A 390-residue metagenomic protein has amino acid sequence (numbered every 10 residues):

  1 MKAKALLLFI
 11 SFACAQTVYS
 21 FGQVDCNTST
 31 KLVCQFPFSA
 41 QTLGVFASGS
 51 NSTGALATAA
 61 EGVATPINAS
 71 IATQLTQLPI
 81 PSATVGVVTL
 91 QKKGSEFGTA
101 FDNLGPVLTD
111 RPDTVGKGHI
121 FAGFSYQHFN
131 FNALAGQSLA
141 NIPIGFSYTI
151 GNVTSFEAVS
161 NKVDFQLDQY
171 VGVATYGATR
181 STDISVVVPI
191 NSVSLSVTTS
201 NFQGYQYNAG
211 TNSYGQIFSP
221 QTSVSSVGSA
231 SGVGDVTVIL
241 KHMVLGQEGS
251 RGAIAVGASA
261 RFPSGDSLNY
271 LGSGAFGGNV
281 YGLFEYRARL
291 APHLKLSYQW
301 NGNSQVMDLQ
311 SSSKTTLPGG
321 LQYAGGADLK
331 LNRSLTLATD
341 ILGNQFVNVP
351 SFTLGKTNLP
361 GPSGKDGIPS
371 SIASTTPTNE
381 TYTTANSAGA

Functional and structural regions predicted by a protein language model:
Y19-F146, L354-N358: Outer-membrane beta-barrel biogenesis signature
L104, G116-G118, F165-Y170, S231-V236 (+4 more regions): Residues that define the transmembrane beta-barrel architecture of outer-membrane proteins
L108-T109, F156-S160, T222-V227, G265-Y270 (+2 more regions): Extracellular loop and loop/strand-boundary signature of outer-membrane beta-barrel proteins
D110-R111, A122-F124, G172-Y176, V186 (+7 more regions): Residues on the lipid-exposed face of transmembrane beta-strands in outer-membrane beta-barrel proteins
V115-K117, F129, T179-S181, N191 (+4 more regions): Outer-membrane beta-barrel channels and translocator barrels
Y126-N132, V188-S194, D235, V244 (+4 more regions): Transmembrane beta-strands of outer-membrane beta-barrel pores
L134-L139, S196-Q203, D266-G274, Q299 (+2 more regions): Outer-membrane beta-barrel translocator domains and adjoining extracellular loop/strand segments of Gram-negative
I142-F146, Q206-T222, K314-A390: Outer membrane beta-barrel transmembrane domains
